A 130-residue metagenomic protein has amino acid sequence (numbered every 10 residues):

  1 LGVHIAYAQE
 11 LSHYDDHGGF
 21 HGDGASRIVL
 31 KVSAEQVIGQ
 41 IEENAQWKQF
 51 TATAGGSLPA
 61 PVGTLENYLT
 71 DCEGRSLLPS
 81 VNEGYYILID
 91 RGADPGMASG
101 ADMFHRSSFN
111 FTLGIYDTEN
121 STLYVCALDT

Functional and structural regions predicted by a protein language model:
L1-T51: N-terminal export/targeting and maturation segments
V32-A34, A127-T130: Secondary-structure transition/turn motif
W47-D129: Functional cores of ribonucleases/endoribonucleases
